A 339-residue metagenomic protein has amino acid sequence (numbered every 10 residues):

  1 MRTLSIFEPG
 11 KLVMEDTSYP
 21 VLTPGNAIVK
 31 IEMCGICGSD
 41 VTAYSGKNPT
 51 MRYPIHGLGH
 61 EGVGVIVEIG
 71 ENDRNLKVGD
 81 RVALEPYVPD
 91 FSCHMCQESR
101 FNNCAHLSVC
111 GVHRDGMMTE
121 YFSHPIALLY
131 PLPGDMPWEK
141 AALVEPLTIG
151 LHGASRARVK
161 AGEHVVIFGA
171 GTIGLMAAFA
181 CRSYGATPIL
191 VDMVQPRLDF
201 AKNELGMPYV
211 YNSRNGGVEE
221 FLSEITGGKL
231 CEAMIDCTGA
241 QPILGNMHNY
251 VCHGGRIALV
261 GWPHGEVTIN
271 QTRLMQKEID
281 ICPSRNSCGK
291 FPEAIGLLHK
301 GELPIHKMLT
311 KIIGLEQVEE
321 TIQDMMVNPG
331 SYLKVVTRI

Functional and structural regions predicted by a protein language model:
M1-T3, G245-N249, C288, P292-I339: C-terminal hydrophobic helical "lid"/dimerization subdomain of Rossmann-like NAD(P)H-dependent oxidoreductases
P20-C34, K47-H94, P133-D135: Glycine-rich beta-strand-centered segment in the early N-terminal region that forms part of a ligand/cofactor-binding
K47, V194, P263, S287: Residues in the short beta-alpha loop(s) of Rossmann-like NAD(P)-binding domains
D90-F168: NAD(P)H dinucleotide-binding glycine-rich loop of Rossmann-like/cofactor-binding domains, especially the beta1-alpha1
M136-N215: Mid-domain Rossmann-like dinucleotide-binding core that forms the NAD(H)/NADP(H) cofactor-binding site
A157, D199, E204-D280: Glycine-rich cofactor phosphate-binding loops and adjacent beta1-alpha1 units of small-molecule cofactor enzyme domains
